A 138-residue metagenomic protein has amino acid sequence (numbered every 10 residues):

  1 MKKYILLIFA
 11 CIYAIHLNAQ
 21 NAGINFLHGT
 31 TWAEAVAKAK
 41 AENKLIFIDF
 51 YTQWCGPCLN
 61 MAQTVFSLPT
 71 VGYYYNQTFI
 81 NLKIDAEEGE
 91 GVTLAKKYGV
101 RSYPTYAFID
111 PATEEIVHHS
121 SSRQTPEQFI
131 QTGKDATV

Functional and structural regions predicted by a protein language model:
M1-A22: Bacterial Sec-dependent N-terminal signal peptides
Q20-E42: N-terminal leader/targeting and pre-domain segments
I24-T30, F50, T64, L68-G91 (+1 more regions): Thiol-based oxidoreductase modules, predominantly thioredoxin-like and allied folds used for disulfide exchange
K40-A41, Y73-N76, G99-R101: Extracellular/periplasmic catalytic domains that process cell-envelope and extracellular macromolecules
E42-Q53: Short active-site neighborhood of thiol/selenol oxidoreductases, capturing the structured segment around
L59-Q63: Detector for the c-type heme attachment site
T64-F66, K97-V138: Non-catalytic, surface beta->alpha helical segment in thiol-disulfide oxidoreductase systems
